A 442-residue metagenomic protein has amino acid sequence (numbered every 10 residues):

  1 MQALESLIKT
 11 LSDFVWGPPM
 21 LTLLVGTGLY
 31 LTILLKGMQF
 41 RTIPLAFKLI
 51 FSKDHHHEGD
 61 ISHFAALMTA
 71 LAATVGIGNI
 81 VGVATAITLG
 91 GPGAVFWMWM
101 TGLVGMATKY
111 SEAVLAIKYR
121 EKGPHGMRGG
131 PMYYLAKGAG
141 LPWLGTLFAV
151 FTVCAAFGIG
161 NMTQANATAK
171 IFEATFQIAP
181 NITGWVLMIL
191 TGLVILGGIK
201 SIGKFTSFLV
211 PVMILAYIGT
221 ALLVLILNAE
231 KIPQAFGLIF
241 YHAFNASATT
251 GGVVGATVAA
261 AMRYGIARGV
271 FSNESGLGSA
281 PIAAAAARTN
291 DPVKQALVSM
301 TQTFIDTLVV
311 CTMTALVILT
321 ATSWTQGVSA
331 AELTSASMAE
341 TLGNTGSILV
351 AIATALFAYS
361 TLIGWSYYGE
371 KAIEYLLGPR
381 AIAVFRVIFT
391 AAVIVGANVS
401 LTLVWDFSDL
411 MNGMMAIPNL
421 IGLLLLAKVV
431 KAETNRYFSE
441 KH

Functional and structural regions predicted by a protein language model:
M1-I77, I87-G93, G105, I394 (+1 more regions): N-terminal alpha-helical transmembrane segments of multi-pass membrane transport and channel/translocase proteins
A3-L4, M20, L35-Q39, G78-V83 (+7 more regions): Transmembrane helix-loop junctions in multi-pass membrane proteins
L23-Y30, L34-F47, N166-F172, A179-F240 (+3 more regions): Membrane-interface loop-to-helix entry segments
T27, L31-T32, T101-H125, P131-I195 (+1 more regions): Helix-loop-helix module between adjacent transmembrane segments
G37-H63, T85-V95, A107-A139, W324-T341 (+2 more regions): Flexible loop linkers connecting adjacent transmembrane helices in multi-pass alpha-helical membrane transporters
H57-L89, L115-Y119, G123-M132, A136-G138 (+3 more regions): Alpha-helical membrane segments and immediately flanking helix-loop junctions that form or couple to the substrate/ion
V104-E112, W185-I199, V210-E230, R263 (+3 more regions): Selective recognition of specific alpha-helical transmembrane segments in multi-pass small-molecule
Y110-Y119, P124, T220-L238, A246 (+3 more regions): Extracellular/periplasmic helix-exit of transmembrane alpha-helices
